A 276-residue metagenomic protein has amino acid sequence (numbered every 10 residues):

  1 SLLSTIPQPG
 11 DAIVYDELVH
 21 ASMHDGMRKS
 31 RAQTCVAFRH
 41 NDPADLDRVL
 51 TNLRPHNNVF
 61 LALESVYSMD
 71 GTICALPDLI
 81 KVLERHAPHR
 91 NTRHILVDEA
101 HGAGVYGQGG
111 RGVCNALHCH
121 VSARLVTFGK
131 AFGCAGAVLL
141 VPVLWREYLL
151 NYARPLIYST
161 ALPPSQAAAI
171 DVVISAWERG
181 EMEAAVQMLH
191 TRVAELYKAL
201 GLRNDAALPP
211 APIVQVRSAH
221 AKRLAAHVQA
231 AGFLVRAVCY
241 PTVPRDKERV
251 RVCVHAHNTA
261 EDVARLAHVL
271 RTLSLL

Functional and structural regions predicted by a protein language model:
L2-A21, L189: Conserved PLP-anchoring active-site segment centered on the Schiff-base-forming lysine
E17-G26, A32: Short, glycine/polar-rich helix-capping loops at beta-to-alpha or helix-loop-helix junctions that flank or form
Q33-L96: Active-site phosphate-binding strand-loop segment of PLP-dependent enzymes
E64, L79, D98, A137 (+2 more regions): Structural scaffold positions in well-ordered secondary structure
N115-Y148: Active-site PLP attachment segment
A161-E181, M188, R192-Y197: Structural motif of enzymes handling amino- and sulfur-group chemistry
A185-Y197, G201-G232, Y240-T242, V254-A256: Conserved PLP-binding catalytic core of the aspartate aminotransferase-like
A230, T242-L276: PLP-dependent enzyme catalytic core of the Aspartate aminotransferase-like
